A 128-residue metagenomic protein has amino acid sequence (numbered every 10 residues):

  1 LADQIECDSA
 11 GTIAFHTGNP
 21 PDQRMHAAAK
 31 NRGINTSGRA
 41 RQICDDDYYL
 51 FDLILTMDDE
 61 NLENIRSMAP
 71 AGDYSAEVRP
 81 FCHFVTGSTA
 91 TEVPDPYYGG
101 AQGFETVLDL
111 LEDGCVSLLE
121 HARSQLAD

Functional and structural regions predicted by a protein language model:
L1-L50, E120-D128: Conserved active-site segments centered on acidic
S9, T56-M57: Small/polar loops that bind or transfer phosphate-bearing groups
L53, D59-D128: Phosphate-binding/catalytic loops
